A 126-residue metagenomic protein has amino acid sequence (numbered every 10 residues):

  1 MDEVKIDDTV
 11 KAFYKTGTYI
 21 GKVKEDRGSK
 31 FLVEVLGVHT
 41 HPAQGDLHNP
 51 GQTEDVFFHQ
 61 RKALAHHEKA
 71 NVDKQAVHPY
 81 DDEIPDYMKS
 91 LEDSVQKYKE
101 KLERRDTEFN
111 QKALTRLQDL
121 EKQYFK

Functional and structural regions predicted by a protein language model:
M1-Y14: Short coil-to-beta transition motif at edge beta-strands of beta-rich domains
D7, Y19, H48-G51, K126: Generic ordered-secondary-structure signal
T9, T16-T18, T40, T53 (+2 more regions): Residue-identity detector for threonine
G17-D26: Short beta-strand-centered aromatic/proline hotspots
E25-G51, F57: Basic/aromatic-rich interaction segments and small domains that mediate binding to polyanionic partners
E54-D55, H59-K126: Charge/polar-rich, low-complexity and marginally structured segments
